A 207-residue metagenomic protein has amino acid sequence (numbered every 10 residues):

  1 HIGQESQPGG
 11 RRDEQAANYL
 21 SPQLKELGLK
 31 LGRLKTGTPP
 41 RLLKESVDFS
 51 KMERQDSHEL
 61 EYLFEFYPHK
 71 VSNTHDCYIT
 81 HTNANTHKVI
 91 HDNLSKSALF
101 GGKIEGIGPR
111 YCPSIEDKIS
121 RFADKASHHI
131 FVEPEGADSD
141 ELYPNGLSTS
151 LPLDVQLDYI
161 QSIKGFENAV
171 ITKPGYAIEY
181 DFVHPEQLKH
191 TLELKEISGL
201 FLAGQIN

Functional and structural regions predicted by a protein language model:
H1-N207: Residues forming the flavin
